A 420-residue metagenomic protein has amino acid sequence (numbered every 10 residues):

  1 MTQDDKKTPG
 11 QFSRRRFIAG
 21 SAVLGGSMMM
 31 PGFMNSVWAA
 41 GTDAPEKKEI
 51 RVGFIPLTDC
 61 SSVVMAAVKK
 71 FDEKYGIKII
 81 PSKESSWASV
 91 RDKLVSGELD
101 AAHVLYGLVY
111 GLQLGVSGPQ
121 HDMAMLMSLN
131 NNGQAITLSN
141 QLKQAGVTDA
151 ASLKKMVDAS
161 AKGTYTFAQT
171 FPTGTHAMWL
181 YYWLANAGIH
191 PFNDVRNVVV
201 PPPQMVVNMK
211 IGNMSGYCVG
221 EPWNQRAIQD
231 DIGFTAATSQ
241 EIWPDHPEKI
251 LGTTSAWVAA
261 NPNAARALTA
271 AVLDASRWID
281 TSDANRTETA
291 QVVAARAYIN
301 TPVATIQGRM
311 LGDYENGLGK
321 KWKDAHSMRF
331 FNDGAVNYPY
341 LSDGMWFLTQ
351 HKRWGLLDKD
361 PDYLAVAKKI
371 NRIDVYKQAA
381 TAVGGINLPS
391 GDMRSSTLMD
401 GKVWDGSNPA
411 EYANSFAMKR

Functional and structural regions predicted by a protein language model:
M1-F12, P31, W38: N-terminal secretory signal peptides
S13-M30: N-terminal export leaders
A40-V199, N208-A227, I232-D245, T397-E411: Short, glycine-/small- and polar/acidic-enriched structural segments that line small-molecule recognition paths
A67, S89, K93, T175-W179 (+10 more regions): Extracytoplasmic/secreted proteins, especially bacterial periplasmic and envelope-associated proteins
I136-T137, I250-T253, W257-V258: Short glycine- and hydrophobic/aromatic-rich loop-to-beta-strand nucleating segment in the catalytic cores
D245-H246, E288: Short gly/pro-enriched beta-turn/loop segments at secondary-structure junctions
A260-R372: Secondary-structure end/capping motifs
M345-R420: Conserved C-terminal helix/tail region of periplasmic/extracytoplasmic solute-binding proteins
